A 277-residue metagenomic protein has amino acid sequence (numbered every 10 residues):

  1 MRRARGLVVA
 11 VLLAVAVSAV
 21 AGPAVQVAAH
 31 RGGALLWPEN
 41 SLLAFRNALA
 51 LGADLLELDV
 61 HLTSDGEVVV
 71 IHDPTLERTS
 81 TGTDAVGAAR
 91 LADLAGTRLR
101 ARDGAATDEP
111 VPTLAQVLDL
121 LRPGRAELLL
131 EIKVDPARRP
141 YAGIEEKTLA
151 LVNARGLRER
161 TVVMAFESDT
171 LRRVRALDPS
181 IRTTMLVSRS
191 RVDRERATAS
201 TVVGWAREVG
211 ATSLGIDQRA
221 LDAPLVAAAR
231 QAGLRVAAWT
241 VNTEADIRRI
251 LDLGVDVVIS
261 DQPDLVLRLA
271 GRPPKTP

Functional and structural regions predicted by a protein language model:
R2-P277: Phosphate-group recognition and catalysis centered on beta-loop-alpha active-site segments
